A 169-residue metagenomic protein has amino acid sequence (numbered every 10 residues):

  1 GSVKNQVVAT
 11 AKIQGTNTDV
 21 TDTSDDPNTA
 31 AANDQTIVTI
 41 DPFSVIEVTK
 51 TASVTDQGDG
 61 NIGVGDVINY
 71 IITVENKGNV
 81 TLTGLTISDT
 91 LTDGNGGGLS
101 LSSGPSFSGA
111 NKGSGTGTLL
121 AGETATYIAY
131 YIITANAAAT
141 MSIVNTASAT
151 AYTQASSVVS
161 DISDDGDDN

Functional and structural regions predicted by a protein language model:
G1-N169: Exported/extracytosolic protein signature
